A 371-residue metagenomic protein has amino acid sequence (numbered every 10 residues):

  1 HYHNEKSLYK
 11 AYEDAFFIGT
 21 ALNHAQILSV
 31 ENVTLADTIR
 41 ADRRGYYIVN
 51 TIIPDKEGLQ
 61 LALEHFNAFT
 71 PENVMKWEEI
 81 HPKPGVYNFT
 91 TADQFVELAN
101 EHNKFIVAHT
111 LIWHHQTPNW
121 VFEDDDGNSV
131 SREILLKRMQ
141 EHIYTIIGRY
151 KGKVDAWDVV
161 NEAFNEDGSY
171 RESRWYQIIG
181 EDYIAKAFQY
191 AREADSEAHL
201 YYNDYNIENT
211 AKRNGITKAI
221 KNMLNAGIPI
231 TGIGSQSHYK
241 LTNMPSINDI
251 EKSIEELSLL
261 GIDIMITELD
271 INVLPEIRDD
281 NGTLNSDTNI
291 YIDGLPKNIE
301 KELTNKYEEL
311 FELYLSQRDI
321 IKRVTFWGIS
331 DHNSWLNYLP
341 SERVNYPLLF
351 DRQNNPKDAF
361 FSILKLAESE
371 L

Functional and structural regions predicted by a protein language model:
H1-K10: Bacterial Sec-dependent N-terminal signal peptides
A11-A15, H24-T51, R174-D287: Noncatalytic carbohydrate-binding groove/subsite architecture in carbohydrate-active enzymes
A11-D93, L98, F105, T110-D125 (+3 more regions): N-terminal substrate-binding region of glycoside hydrolase catalytic domains
A11-E13, D55-N67, D93-F105, I147-G152 (+4 more regions): Acidic (Asp/Glu)-rich catalytic clusters
A15-G19, A68-T70, F105-V107, V154-D158 (+4 more regions): Structural preference for beta-strand elements that scaffold enzyme active sites
E64-P82, T91-I207, V273-D279, L284: Substrate-binding cleft and catalytic face of glycoside hydrolase catalytic domains, especially the flexible beta-alpha
W120-Q140, R171, T210-N225, Y338-L348: Short, electropositive alpha-helical surface patch
R149, D158, E162-E181, K186-Y190 (+4 more regions): Aromatic-rich peripheral "rim/lid" segments of glycoside hydrolase catalytic domains that contact and position glycan
